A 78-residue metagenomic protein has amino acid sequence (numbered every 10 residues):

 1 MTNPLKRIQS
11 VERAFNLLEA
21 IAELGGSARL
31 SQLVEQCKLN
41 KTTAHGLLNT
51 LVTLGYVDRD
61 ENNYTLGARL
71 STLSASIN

Functional and structural regions predicted by a protein language model:
M1-N78: N-terminal helix-turn-helix
